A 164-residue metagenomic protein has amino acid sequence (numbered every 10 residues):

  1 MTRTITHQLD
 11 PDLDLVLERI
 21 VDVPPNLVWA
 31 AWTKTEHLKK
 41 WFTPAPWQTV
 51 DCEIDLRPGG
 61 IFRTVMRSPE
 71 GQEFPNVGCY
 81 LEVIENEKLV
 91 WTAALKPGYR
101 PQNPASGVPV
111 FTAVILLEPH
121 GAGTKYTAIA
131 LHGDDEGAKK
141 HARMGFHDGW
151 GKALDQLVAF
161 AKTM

Functional and structural regions predicted by a protein language model:
M1-Q48: Hydrophobic ligand-binding cavity/cleft-lining segments
D12-L13, N26, E85-E87, A122: Beta-strand-connecting loop/turn residues
I20-P24, R67, V83, E118-H120 (+1 more regions): Solvent-exposed residues in well-ordered beta-strands and their adjoining turns, especially edge/terminal strands
V28, L38, F62, Y80 (+4 more regions): Hydrophobic pocket/interface hotspot
K39, P44, Q48, C52-P58 (+2 more regions): Hydrophobic-ligand binding "helix-grip"
D51, F160-M164: Short, highly charged C-terminal tails/helix-capping segments
R100-D148: Beta-strand/loop substructures that line and gate deep hydrophobic ligand-binding cavities in soluble
